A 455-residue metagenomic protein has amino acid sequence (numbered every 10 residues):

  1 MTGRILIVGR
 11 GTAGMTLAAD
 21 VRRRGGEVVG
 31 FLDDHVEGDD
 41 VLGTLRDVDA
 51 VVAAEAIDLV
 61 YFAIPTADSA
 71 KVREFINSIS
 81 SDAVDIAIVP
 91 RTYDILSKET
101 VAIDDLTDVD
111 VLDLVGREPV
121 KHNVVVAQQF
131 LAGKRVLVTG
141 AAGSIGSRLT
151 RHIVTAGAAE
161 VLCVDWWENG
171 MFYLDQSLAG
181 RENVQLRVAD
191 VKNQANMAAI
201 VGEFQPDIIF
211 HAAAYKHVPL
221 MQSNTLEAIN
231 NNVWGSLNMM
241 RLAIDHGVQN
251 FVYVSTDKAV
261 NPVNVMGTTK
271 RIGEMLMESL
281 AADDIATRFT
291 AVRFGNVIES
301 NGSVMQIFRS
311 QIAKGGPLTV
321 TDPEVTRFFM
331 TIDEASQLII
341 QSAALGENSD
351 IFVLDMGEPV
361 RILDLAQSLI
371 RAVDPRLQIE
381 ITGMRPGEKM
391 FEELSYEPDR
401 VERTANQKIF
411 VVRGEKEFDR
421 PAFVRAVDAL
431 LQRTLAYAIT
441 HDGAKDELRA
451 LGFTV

Functional and structural regions predicted by a protein language model:
M1-T92, L96-K98, N169-Y173, G180 (+1 more regions): A solvent-exposed beta-alpha-beta segment
G25-G26, H152-E160: Conserved S-adenosyl-L-methionine
R46-D47, K121, V126-F130, S279-V455: Strand-loop microenvironment adjacent to phosphate/nucleotide-handling motifs in alpha/beta enzyme folds
V52, A56-I57, A158-A159, V201 (+2 more regions): Proline-aspartate-enriched helix->loop->beta-strand connector
E74-R135, I244: Flexible, Lys/Arg-rich cytosolic regulatory linkers and terminal tails that connect or flank
L96-K98, H211, Y215-V218, S223-L226 (+2 more regions): Conserved Rossmann-fold NAD(P)-dependent oxidoreductase catalytic core, especially the SDR/UDP-sugar
V136-A156: N-terminal Rossmann NAD(P)H-binding glycine-rich loop of SDR-like oxidoreductase domains
V188-I208: Conserved Rossmann-fold cofactor-binding substructure of NAD(P)-dependent oxidoreductases
